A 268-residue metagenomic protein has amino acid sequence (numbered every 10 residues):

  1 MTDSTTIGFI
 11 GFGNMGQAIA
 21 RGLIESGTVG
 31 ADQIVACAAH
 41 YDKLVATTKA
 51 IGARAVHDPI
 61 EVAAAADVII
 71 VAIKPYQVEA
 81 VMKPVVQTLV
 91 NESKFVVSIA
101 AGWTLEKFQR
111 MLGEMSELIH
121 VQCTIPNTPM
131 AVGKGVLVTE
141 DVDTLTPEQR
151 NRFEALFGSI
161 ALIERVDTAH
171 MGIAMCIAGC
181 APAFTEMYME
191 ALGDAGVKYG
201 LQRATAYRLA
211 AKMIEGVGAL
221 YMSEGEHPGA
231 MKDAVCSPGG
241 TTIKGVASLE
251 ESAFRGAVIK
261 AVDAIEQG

Functional and structural regions predicted by a protein language model:
M1-H57, E61-A64, V197-Y199: NAD(P)+-binding Rossmann beta1-loop-alpha1 motif at the extreme N-terminus of oxidoreductases
T2-D3, A211-G268: NAD(P)-dependent Rossmann-like dehydrogenase/reductase catalytic/cofactor-binding core
G30-Q33, E92-K94, E117, A204: Short acidic capping loops at alpha-helix termini that bridge into adjacent secondary structure
I34, L44, V62, V78 (+2 more regions): Small-residue helix-packing motif on alpha-helices
Y41, A50-I51, P59-A64, V68-L137: Rossmann-like NAD(P)(H) cofactor-binding subdomain of soluble oxidoreductases
K107-H120, V136-I173, T185-S223, A264 (+1 more regions): Internal alpha-helical scaffold of NAD(P)-dependent oxidoreductase catalytic cores
Q122, M171-C176, P228-D233: Short pre-catalytic strand/loop immediately N-terminal to key active-site residues, enriched for Gly-Thr
